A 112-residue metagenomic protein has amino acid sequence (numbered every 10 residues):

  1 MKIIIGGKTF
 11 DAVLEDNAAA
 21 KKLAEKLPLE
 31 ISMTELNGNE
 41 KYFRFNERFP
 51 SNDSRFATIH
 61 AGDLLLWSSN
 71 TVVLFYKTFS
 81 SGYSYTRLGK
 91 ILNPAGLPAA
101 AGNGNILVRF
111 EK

Functional and structural regions predicted by a protein language model:
M1-Y42: N-terminal secretory signal peptides
K2-I5, E25-P28, N52, N105-K112: N-terminal non-globular leader segments, chiefly Sec-dependent signal peptides
N37-T58: Compact, glycine-rich, soluble single-domain proteins
F75-I91: Short, compositionally biased
G89-K112: Well-ordered alpha/beta subsegment
